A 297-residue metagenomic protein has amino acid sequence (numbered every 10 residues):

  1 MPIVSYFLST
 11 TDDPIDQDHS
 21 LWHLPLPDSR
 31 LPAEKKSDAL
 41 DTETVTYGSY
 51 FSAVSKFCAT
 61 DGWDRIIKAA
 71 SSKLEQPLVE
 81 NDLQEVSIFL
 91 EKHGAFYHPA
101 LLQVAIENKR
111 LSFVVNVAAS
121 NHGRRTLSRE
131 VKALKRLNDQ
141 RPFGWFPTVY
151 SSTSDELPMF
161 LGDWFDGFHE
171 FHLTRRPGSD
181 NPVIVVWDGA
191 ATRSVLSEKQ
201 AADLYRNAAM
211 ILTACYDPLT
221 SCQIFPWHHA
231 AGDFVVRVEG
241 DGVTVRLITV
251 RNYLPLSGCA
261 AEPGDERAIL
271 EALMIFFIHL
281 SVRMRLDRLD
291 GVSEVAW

Functional and structural regions predicted by a protein language model:
M1-V86: Juxta-kinase regulatory segment immediately upstream of eukaryotic protein kinase catalytic domains
I67-S72, A119-P147, S154-D155, K199-D203: A conserved alpha-helical element in kinase catalytic cores
E85-R136: ATP-binding glycine-rich loop module of kinase domains
Q103-I106, V117-N121, T153, D163-F168 (+2 more regions): Short, flexible loop/turn elements at secondary-structure junctions
K109-V114, L161, T244-L247: Short hydrophobic-acidic sequence motifs that mark active-site Asp/Glu residues
P147-D203: Conserved structural core of kinase catalytic domains
R193-W227: Conserved kinase catalytic-core segment
Q223-V295: Catalytic activation segment of kinase domains across protein kinase-like and atypical kinase folds
